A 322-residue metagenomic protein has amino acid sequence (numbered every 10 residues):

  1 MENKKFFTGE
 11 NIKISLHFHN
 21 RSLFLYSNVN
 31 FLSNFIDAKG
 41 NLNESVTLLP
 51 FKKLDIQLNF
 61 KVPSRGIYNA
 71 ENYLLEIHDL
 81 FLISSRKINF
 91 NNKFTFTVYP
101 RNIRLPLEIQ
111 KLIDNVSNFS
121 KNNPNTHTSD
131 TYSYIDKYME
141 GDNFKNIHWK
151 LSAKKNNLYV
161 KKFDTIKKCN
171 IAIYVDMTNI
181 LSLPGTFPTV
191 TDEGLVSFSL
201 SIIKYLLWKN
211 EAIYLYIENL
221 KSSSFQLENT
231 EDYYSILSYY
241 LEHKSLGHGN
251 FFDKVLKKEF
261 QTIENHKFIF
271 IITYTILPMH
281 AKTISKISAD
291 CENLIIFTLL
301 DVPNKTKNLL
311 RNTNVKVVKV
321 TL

Functional and structural regions predicted by a protein language model:
M1-S224, F268, I272: An amphipathic, basic-hydrophobic helix/alpha-beta surface used to engage anionic, phosphate-rich ligands or surfaces
S15, E242-L322: Von Willebrand factor type A / integrin I
P63, E140-N143, V190, N229-D232 (+3 more regions): General structural signal for secondary-structure boundaries
K111-I113, E231, L310-T313: Short, surface-exposed amphipathic charged segments that create phosphate/polyanion-binding patches used for binding
M139, K154, S182-P184, L220 (+3 more regions): Disordered, low-complexity tails and leader-like regions
F163-T165, Y205-L207, E228-E231, E259-I263: Short, conserved, surface-exposed binding loops centered on an aromatic residue
F187-T189, T230, I284-I287: Short, glycine/charged-enriched secondary-structure capping and boundary segments
I217-H243: Short beta-strand-loop
